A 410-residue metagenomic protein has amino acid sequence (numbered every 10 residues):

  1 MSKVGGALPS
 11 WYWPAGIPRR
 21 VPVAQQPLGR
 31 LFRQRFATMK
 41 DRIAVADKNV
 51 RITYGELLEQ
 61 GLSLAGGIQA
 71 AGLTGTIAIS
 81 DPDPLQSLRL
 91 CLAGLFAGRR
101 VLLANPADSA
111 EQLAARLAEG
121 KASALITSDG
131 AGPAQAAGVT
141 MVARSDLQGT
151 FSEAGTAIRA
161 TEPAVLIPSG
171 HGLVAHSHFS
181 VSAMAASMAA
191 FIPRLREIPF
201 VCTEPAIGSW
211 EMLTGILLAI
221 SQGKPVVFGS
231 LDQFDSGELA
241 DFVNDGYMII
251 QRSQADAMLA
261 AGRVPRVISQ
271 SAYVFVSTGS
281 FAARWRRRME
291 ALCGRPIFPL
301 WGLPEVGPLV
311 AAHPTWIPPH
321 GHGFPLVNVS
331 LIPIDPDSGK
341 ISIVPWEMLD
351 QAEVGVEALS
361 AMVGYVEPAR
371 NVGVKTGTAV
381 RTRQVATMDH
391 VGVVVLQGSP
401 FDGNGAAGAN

Functional and structural regions predicted by a protein language model:
M1-I52, E56-A70, A97, G130: N-lobe entry segment of adenylate-forming
I17-Q26, A114, V139-P163, H171 (+1 more regions): Flexible, low-complexity linker/hinge segments
A24, V50, G67-A107, C202-A206: Conserved AMP-binding/adenylate-forming
D41-R42, G55-I79, D108-A110, A114 (+2 more regions): ANL superfamily AMP-binding
R100, A118-D129, P163-I167, L173-A257 (+1 more regions): AMP-binding/adenylate-forming
K121-A124, A137-L147, I198-V201, D245-I250 (+1 more regions): Conserved helix-loop-beta element of the AMP-binding
Y247-M248, A260-P319, S330: Gly/Ser/Thr-rich phosphate-binding loop
F324-N328, G339-G373, H390-V393, S399-F401 (+1 more regions): Conserved ATP/PPi-binding loop(s) of AMP-dependent carboxylate-activating enzymes
